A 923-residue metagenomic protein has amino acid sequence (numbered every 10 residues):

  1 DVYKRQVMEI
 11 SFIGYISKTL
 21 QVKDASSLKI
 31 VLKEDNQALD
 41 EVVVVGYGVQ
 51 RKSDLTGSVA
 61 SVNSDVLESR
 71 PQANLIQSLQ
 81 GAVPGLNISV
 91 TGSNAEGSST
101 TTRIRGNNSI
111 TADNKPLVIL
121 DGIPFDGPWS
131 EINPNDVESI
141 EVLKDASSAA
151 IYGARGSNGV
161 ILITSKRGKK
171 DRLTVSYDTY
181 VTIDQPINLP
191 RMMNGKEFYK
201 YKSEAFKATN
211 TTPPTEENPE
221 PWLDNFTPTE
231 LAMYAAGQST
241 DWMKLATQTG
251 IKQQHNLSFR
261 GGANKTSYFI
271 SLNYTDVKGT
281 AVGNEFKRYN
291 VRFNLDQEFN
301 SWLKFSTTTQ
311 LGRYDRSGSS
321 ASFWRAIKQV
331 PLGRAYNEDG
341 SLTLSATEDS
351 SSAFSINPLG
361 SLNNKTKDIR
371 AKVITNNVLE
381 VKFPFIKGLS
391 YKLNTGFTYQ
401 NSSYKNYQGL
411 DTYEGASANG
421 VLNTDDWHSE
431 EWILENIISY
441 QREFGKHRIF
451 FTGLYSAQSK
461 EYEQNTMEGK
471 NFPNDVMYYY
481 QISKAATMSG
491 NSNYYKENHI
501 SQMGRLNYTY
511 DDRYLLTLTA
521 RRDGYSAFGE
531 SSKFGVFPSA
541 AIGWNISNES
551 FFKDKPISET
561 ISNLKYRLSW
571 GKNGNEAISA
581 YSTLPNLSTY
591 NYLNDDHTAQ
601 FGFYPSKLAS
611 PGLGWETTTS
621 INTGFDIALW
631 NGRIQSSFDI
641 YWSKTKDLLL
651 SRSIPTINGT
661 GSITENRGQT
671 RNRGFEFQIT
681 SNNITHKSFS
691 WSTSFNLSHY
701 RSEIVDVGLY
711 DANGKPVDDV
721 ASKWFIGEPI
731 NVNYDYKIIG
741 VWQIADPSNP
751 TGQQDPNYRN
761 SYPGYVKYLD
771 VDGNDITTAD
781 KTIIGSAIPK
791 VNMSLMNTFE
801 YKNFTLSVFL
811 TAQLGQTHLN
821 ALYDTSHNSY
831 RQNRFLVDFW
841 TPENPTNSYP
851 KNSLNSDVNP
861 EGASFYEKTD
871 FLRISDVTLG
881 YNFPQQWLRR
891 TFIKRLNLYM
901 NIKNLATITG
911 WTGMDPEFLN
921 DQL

Functional and structural regions predicted by a protein language model:
D1-R292, F299-N300, K304-T308, S345-T347 (+8 more regions): Short, small/polar-rich motifs associated with maturation and membrane association, primarily at protein termini
V175, I356-N364, K484-M503, L593-Q635 (+3 more regions): Outer-membrane beta-barrel signature, preferentially recognizing the C-terminal barrel domain of Gram-negative
P186-N188, A232-N273, V277-N284, N290-I356 (+5 more regions): Flexible loop and strand-edge segments within Gram-negative outer membrane beta-barrel domains
K196-G237, R325-L359, K405-L422, Y462-G490 (+6 more regions): Surface-exposed loop/turn segments flanking beta-strands in extracellular/periplasmic regions
E217, W222-N225, M233, N594-S606 (+5 more regions): Surface-exposed, extracytoplasmic segments of Gram-negative outer-membrane nutrient-acquisition systems
Q248-N264, N273-T275, P358-N406, T424-E443 (+9 more regions): Outer-membrane beta-barrel transmembrane strands
G279-N290, D296-E298, T308-R325, A371-K372 (+6 more regions): Small-side-chain secondary-structure face that scaffolds active or pore-lining regions
G340-T343, S352-F354, P358, K484-A486 (+2 more regions): Extracytoplasmic gating/loop element in the C-terminal half of outer-membrane beta-barrel translocons and assembly
